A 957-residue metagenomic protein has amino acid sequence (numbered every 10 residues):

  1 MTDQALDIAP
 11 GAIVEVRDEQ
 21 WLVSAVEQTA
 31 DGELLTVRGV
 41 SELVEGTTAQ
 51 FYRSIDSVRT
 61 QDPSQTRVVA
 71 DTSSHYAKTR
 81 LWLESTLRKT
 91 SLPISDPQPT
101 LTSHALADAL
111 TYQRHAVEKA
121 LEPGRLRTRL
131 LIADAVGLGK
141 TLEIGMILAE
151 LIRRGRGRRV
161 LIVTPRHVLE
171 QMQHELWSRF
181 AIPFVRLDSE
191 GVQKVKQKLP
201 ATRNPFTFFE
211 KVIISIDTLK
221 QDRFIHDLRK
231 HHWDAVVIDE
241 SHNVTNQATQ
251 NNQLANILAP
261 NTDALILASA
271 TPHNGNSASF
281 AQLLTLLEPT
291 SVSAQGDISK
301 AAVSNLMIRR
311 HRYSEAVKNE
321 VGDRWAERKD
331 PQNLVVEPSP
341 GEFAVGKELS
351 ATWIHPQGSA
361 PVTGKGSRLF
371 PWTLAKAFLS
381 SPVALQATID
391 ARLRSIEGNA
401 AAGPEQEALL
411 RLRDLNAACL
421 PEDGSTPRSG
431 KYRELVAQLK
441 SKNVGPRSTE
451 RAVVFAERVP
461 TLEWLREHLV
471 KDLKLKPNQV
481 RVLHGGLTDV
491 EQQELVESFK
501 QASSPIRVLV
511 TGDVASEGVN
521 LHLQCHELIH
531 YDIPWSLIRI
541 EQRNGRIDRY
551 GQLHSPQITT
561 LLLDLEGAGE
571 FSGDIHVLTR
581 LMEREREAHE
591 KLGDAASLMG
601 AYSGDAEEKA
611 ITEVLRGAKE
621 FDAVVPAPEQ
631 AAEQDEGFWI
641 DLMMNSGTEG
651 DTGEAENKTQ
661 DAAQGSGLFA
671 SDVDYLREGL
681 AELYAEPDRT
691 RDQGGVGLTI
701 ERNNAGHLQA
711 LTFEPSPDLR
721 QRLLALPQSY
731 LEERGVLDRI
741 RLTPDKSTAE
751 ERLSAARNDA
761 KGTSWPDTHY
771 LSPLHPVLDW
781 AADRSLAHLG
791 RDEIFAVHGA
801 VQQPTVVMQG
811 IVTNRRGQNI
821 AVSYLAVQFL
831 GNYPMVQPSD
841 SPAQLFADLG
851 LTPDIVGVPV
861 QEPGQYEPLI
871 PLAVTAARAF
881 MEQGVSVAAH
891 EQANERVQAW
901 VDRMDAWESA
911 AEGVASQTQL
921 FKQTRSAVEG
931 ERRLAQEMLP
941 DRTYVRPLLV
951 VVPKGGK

Functional and structural regions predicted by a protein language model:
E27, G46-L87, S91-L121, K140-E143 (+6 more regions): SF2 helicase/translocase NTPase motor core, specifically the RecA-like lobe 1 inter-motif segment between Walker
T72, Y76, H554-D745, A749 (+5 more regions): C-terminal accessory region of SF2 helicases/translocases
R127-I147: Walker A/P-loop
A201-T202, F208, V212-W233, V244 (+5 more regions): Inter-lobe coupling linker of SF2 helicases/translocases
H232, S279-Q282, V519-D532, Q557-T560: A short beta-strand element within the Helicase C-terminal
W325-E337, T373, A377-V508, A705 (+1 more regions): Conserved Helicase C-terminal RecA-like lobe
I354-H355, R720-K957: Mid-to-C-terminal oligomerization/interaction "stalk" domains of large proteins
S536-I558: Conserved SF2 helicase motif VI
